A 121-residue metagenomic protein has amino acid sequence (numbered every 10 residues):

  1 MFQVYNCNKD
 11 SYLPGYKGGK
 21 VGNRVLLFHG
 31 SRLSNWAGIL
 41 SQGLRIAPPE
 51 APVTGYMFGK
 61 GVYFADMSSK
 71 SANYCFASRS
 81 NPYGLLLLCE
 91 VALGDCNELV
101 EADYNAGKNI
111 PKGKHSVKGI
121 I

Functional and structural regions predicted by a protein language model:
M1-N8: Long non-globular sequence segments
D10-I121: Segments that shape or occlude catalytic/ligand-binding pockets
